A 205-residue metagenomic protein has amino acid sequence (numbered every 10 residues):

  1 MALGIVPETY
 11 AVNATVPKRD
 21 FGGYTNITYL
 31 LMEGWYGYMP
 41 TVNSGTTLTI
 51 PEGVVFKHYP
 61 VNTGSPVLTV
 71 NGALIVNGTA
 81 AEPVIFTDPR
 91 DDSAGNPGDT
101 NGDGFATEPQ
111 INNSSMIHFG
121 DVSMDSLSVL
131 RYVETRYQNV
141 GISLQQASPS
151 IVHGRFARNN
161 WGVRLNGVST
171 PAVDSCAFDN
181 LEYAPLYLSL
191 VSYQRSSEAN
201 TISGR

Functional and structural regions predicted by a protein language model:
M1-R205: Beta-strand/loop edge motif enriched in small/polar residues
